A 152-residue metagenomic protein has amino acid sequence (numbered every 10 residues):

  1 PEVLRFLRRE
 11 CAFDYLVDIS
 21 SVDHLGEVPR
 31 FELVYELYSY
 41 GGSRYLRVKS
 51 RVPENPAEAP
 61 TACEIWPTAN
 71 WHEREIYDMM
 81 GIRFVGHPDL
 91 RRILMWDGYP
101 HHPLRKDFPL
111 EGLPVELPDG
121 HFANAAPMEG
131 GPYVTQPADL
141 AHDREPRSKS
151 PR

Functional and structural regions predicted by a protein language model:
P1-R152: Terminal low-complexity/charged segments
